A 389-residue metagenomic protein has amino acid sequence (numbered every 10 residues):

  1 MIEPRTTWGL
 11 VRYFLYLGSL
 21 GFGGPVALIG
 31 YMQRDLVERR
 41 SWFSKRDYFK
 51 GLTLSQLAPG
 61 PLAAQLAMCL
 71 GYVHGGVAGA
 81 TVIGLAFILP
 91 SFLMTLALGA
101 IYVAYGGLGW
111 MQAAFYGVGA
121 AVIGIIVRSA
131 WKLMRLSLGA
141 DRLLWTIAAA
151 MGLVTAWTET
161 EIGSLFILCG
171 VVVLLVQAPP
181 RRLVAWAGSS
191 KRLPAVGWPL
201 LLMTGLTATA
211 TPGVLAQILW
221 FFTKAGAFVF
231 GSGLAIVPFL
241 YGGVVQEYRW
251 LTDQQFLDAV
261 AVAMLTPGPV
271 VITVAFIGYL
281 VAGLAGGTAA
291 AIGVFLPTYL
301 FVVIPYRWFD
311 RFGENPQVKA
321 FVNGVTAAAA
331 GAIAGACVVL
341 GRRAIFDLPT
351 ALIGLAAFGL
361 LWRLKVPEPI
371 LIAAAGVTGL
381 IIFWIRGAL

Functional and structural regions predicted by a protein language model:
M1-A58, C69-T266, V270-L389: Multi-pass membrane proteins that catalyze or facilitate reactions on polyprenyl-/lipid-phosphate substrates and their
Q65: Conserved beta-loop-alpha segment that forms the PLP phosphate-binding cup at the N-terminus of a helix
